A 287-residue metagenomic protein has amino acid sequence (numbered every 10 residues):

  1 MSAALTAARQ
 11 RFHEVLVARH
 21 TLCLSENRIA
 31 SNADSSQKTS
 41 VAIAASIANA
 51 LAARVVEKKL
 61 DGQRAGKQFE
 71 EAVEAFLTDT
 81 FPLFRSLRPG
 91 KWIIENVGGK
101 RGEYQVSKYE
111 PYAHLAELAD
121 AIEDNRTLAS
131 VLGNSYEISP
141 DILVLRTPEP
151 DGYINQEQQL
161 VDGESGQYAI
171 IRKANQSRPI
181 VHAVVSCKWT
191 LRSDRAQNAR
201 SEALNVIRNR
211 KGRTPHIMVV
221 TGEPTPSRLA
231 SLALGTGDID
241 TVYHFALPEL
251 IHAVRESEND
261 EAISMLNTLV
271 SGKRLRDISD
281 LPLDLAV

Functional and structural regions predicted by a protein language model:
M1-W92, N209-V287: C-terminal tail/extension regions appended to the core domain(s) of diverse proteins
A65-V73, S135-P140, R192-A196: Phosphate/oxyanion-binding active-site loops and adjacent basic polyanion-contact surfaces
I93-N175: Active-site metal-binding core of divalent-cation-utilizing nuclease and nuclease-like domains
I142, V181-C187, A199: Conserved catalytic cores of phosphodiester-cleaving nucleases, focusing on short active-site segments
R146-P148, K188-L191, T221-P224: Short, flexible loop/turn elements at secondary-structure junctions
G152-E157, T190-E202, R213, S227-A230: Active-site-adjacent loop/helix micro-motif of nuclease/hydrolase catalytic cores
Q176-I180: Short, flexible turn/loop "capping" segments at secondary-structure junctions
L204-I207: A short, acidic, amphipathic alpha-helical segment used as a generic capping/interface helix at domain edges
